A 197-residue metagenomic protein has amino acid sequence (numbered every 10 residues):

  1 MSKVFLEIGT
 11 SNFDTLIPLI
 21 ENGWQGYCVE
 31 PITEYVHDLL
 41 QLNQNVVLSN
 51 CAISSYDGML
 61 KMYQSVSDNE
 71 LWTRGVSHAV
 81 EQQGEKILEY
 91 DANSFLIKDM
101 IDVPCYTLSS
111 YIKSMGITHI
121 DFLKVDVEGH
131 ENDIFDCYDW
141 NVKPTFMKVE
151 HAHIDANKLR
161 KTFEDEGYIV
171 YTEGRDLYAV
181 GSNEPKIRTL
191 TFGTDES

Functional and structural regions predicted by a protein language model:
M1-S197: Phosphate/nucleotide-binding beta-alpha loop and adjacent structural elements of enzyme active sites
